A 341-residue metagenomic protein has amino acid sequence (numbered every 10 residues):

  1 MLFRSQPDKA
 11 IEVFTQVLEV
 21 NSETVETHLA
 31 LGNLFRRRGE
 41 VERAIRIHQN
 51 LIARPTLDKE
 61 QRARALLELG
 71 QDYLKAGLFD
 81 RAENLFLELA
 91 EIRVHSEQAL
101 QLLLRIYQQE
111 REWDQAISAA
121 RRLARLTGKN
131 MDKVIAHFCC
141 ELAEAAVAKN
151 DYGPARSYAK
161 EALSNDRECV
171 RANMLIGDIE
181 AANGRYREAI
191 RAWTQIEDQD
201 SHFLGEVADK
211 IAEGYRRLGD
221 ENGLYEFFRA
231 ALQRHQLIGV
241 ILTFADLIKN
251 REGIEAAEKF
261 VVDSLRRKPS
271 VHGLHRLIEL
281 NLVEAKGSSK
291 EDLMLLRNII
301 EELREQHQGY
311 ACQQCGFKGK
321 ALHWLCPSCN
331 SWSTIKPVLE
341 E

Functional and structural regions predicted by a protein language model:
P7-D8, V41, F79, W113 (+5 more regions): TPR-repeat structural position
Q16-V17, N50-L51, P55, E88-L89 (+5 more regions): Canonical positions in the second alpha-helix
S22, T56, E60, V94 (+5 more regions): Short coil turns that delineate tetratricopeptide repeat
E26, E60-R64, Q98, K133-H137 (+4 more regions): Start-of-helix register in tetratricopeptide repeats
F35, Y73, Y107, A146 (+4 more regions): Residue at a conserved register position within TPR or TPR-like alpha-solenoid repeats
